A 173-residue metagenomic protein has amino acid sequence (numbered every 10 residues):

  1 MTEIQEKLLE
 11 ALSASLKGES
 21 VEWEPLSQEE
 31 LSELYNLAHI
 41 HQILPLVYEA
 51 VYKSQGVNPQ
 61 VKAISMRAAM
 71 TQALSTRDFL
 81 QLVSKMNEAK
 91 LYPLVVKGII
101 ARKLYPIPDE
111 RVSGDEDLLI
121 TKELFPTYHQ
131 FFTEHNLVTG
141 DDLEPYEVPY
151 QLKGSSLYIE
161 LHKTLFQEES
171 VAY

Functional and structural regions predicted by a protein language model:
M1-G114, I120-Y173: Conserved NTP-donor binding/palm subdomain of two-metal-ion nucleotidyltransferases/polymerases, i.e., the charged
